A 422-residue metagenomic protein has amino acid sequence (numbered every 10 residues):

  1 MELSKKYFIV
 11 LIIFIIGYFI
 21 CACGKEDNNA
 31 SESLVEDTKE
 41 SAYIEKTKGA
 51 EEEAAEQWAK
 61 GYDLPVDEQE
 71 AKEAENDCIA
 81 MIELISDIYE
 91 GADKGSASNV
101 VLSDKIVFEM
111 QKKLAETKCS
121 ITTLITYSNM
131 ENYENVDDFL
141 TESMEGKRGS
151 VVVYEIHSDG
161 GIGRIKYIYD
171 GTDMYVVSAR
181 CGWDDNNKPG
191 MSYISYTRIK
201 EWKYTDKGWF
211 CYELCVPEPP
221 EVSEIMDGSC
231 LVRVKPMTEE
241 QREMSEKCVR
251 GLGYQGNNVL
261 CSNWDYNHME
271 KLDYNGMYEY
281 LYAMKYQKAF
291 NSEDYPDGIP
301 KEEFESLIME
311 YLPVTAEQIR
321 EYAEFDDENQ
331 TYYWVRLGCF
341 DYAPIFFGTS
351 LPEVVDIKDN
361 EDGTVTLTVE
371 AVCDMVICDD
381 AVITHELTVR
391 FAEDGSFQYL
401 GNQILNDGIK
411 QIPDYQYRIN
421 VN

Functional and structural regions predicted by a protein language model:
E2-I9: Bacterial N-terminal signal peptides that target proteins for export
I9-G17: Hydrophobic helical h-region of N-terminal Sec-dependent signal peptides in bacterial secretory/periplasmic proteins
F19-A22: C-terminal motif of bacterial Sec signal peptides marking the signal peptidase cleavage site
G24-E26: Bacterial signal peptide processing site
A30-N422: Mature, Sec-exported extracytoplasmic domains of Gram-positive
